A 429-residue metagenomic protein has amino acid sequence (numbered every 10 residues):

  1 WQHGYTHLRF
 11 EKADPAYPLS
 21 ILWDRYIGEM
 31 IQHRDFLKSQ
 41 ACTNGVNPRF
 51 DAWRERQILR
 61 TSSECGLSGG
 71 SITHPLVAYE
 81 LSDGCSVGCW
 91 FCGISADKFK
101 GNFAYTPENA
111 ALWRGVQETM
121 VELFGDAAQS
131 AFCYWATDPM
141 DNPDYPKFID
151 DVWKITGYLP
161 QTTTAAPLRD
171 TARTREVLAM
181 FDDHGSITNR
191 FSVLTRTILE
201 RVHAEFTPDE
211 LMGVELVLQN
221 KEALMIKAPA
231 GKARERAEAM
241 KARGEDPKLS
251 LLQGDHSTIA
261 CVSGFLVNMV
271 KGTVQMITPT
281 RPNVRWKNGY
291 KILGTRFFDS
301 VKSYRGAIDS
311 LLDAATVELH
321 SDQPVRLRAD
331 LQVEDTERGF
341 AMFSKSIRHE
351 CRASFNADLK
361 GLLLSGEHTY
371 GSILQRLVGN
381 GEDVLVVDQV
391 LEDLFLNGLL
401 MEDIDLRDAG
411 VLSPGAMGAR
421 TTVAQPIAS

Functional and structural regions predicted by a protein language model:
W1-S68, V333, F340, L364 (+4 more regions): Flexible, acidic/Gly-rich N-terminal and inter-domain linker regions that tether and position cofactor-handling modules
W53-H74, R243-L251, H256: Short linear interaction motifs
C65-G93: N-terminal pre-triad scaffold of radical SAM enzymes
Y79-S82, G93-L211: Conserved glycine-rich "GG(E/T)P / GGGxP" loop and the immediately following alpha-helix in the radical SAM core
G84-S86, P167-R169, G272, R281-N283: Short, solvent-exposed loop/turn segments at secondary-structure junctions
L159-Q161, V177-K291: Conserved C-terminal portion of the radical SAM core fold that forms the substrate/S-adenosylmethionine-binding
L293-L362, E402-S429: Acidic, low-complexity/disordered tracts enriched in E/D and polar residues
